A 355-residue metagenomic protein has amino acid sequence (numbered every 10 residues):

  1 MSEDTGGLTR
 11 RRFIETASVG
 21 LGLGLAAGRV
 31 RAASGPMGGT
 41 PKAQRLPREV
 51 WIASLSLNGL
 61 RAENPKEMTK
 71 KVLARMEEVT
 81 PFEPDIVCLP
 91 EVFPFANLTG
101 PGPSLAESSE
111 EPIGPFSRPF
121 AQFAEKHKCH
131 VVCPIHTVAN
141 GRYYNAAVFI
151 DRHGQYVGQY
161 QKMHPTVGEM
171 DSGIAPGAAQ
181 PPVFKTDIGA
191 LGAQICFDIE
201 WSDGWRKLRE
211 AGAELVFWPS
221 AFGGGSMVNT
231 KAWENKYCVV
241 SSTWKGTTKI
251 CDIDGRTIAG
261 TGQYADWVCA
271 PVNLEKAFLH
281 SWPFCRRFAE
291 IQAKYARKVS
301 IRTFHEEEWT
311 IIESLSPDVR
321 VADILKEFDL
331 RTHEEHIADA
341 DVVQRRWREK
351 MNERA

Functional and structural regions predicted by a protein language model:
S2-G22: N-terminal secretory signal peptides and thylakoid transit peptides that target proteins across membranes
G28-L57, R61: C-terminal segment of N-terminal export signals and the immediately downstream linker at the start of the mature
L57-E67, D171: Acidic/histidine-rich helix-loop elements that form or flank divalent-metal/phosphate-binding sites at the catalytic
P65-H153, E234-N235: Cys-nucleophile CN-hydrolase/nitrilase-fold catalytic domain and related Cys-dependent amidase chemistry that acts on
E110-H130, I199-T303: CN hydrolase (nitrilase-like) catalytic-core segments centered on the catalytic cysteine and neighboring Lys/Glu
V138-A211, S226-T230, E234: Active-site catalytic loop in hydrolytic enzyme cores
E275-A355: A short C-terminal boundary segment appended to hydrolase-like catalytic domains
